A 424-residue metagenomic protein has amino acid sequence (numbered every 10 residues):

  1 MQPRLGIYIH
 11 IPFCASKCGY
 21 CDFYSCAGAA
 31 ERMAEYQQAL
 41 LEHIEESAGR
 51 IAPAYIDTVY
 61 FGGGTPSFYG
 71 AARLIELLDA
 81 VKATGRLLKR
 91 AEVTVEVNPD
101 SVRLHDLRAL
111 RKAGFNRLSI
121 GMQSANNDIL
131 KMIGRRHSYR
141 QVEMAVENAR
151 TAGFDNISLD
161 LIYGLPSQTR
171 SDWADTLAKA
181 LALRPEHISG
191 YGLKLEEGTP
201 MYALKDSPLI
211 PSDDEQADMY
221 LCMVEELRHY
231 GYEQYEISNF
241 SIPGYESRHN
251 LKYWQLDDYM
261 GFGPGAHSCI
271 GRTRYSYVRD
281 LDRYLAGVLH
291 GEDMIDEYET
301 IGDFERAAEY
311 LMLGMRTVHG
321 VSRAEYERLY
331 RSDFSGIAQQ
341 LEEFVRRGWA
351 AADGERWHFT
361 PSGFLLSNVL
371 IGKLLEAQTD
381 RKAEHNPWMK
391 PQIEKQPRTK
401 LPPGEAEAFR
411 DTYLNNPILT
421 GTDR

Functional and structural regions predicted by a protein language model:
M1-L5, A15, E42, P397 (+1 more regions): Flexible, acidic/Gly-rich N-terminal and inter-domain linker regions that tether and position cofactor-handling modules
Q2-R4, S25-G49, A54-S332, W388-K390: C-terminal scaffold of the Radical SAM
Y8-H10: Short active-site neighborhood of thiol/selenol oxidoreductases, capturing the structured segment around
P12-F23: Local cysteine-cluster metal-coordination motifs and their immediate loop/turn environment, predominantly Fe-S cluster
C14, E186, D258, G348 (+1 more regions): Beta-strand-connecting loop/turn residues
C18, A72, H105, Y191 (+2 more regions): Local alpha-helix boundary/kink/capping signal
C21, M132-I133, L370: Residue-level signal for well-ordered alpha-helical positions
A266-G404, A408-R424: Charged, E/D/K/R/S-rich low-complexity terminal regions of large eukaryotic assembly subunits
